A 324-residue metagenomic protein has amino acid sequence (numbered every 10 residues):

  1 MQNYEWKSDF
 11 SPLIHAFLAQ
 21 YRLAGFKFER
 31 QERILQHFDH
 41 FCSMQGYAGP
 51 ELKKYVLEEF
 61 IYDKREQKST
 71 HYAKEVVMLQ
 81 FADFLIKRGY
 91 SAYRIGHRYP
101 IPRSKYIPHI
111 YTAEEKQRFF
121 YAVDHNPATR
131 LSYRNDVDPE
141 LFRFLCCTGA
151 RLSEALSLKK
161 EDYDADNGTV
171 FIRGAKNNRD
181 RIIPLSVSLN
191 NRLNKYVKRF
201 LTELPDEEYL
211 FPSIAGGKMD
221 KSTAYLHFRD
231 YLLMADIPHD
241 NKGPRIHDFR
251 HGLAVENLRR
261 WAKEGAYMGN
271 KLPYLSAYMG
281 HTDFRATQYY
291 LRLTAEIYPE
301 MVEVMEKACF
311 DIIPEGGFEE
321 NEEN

Functional and structural regions predicted by a protein language model:
M1-N324: Conserved catalytic core of the tyrosine transesterase superfamily
